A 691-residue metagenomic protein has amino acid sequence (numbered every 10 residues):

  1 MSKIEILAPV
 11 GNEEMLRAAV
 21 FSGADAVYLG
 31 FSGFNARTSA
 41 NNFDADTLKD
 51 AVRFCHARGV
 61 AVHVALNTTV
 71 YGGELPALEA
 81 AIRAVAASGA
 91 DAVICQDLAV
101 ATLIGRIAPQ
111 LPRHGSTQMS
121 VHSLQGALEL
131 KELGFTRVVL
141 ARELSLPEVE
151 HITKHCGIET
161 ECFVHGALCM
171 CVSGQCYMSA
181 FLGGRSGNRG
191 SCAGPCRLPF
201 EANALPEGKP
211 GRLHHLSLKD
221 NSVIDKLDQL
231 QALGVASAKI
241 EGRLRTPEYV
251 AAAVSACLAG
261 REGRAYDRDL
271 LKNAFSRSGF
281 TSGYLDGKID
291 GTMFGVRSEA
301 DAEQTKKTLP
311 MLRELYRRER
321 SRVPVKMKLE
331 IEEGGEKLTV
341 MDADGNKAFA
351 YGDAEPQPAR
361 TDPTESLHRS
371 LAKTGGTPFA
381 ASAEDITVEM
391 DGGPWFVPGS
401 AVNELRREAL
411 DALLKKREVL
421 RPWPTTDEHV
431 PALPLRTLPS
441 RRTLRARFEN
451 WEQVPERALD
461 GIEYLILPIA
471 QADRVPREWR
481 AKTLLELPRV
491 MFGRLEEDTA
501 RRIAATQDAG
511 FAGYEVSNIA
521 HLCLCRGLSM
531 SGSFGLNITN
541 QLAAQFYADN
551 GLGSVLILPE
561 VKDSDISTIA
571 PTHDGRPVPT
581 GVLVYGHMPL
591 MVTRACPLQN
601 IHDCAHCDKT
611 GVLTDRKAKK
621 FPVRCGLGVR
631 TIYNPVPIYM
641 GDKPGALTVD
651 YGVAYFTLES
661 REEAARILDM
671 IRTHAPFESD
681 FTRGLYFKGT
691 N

Functional and structural regions predicted by a protein language model:
M1-S22, A26-R37, A51-A86, C95 (+4 more regions): Surface-exposed amphipathic alpha-helical tracts and adjacent flexible/coil segments at the periphery of soluble enzymes
F43-L48: Glycine-rich, highly charged phosphate/nucleotide-binding loops
H122: Active-site PLP-lysine loop of aminotransferase-like
